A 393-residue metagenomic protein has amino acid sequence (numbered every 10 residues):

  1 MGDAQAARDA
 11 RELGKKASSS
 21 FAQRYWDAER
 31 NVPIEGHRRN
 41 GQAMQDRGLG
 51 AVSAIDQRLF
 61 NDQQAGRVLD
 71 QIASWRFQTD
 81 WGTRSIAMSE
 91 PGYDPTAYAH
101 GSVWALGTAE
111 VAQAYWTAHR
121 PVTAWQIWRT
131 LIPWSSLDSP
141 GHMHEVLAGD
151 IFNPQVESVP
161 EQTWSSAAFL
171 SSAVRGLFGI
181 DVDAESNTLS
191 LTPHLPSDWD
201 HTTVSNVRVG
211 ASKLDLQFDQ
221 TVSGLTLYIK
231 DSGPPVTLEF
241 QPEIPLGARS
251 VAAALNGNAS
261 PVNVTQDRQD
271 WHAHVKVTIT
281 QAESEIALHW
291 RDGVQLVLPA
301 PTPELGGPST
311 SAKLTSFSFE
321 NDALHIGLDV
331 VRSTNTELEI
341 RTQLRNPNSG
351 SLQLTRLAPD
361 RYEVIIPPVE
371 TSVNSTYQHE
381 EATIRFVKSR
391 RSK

Functional and structural regions predicted by a protein language model:
M1-A22, N61-W75, H119-W134, E185 (+1 more regions): Extended, well-ordered alpha-helical scaffold segments
Q5-E12, G41-Q45, P95-S102, E157-W164: Alpha-helix capping and helix-loop boundary segments enriched in small/acidic/polar residues
S18-W104, S136-I151, Q217: Extended glycan-interaction surfaces of carbohydrate-active proteins
W75, E110-T355: Non-catalytic C-terminal accessory modules of carbohydrate-active enzymes
D267-A273, D360-P367, T376-A382: Aromatic sugar-binding surface patches on proteins that engage polysaccharides or sugar-phosphate polymers
Q281-A300, E370-K393: Surface-exposed interaction regions enriched in Ser/Thr/Asp/Glu that occur as long low-complexity tracts or repetitive
